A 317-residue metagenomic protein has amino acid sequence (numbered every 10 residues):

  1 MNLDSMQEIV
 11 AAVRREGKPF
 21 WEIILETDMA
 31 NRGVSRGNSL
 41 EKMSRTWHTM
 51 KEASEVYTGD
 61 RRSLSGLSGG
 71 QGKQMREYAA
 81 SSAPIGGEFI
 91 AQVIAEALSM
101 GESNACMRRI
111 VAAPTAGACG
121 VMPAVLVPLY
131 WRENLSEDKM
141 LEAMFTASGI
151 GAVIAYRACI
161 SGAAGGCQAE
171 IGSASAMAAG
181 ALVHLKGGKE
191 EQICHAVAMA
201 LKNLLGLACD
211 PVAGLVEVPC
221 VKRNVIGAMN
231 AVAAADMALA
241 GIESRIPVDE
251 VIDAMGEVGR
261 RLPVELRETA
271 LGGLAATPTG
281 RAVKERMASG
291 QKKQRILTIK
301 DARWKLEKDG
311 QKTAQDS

Functional and structural regions predicted by a protein language model:
M1-R109, R132, G241, V248-S317: Generic N-terminal targeting/processing segments that precede catalytic cores or assembly contacts
G37-T49, R62, E88, Q92-A95 (+11 more regions): Conserved active-site and cofactor/substrate-binding residues in soluble primary-metabolism enzymes
I85, P114-C119, W131, S136 (+1 more regions): Glycine- and small hydrophobic-enriched segments that form the cores of compact globular domains
G87-N104, K139-A158, N203-P211, L266 (+1 more regions): Acidic-glycine-rich active-site phosphate/pyrophosphate-binding loop
A105-A113, L129, C159-A164: Short acidic, glycine/Ser/Thr-rich loop/turn "cap" segments at secondary-structure junctions
M107-V125, A169-A174: Conserved phosphate/anionic-ligand binding catalytic regions in large, soluble enzymes, centered on
P123-N134, A179-G187: Alpha-helical support elements that line or immediately flank enzyme active sites and cofactor-binding pockets
I160-S175, A179-L185, E190-K305, D316: A structural signal for small-residue-enriched, beta-sheet-centric alpha/beta enzyme cores and oligomeric scaffold folds
